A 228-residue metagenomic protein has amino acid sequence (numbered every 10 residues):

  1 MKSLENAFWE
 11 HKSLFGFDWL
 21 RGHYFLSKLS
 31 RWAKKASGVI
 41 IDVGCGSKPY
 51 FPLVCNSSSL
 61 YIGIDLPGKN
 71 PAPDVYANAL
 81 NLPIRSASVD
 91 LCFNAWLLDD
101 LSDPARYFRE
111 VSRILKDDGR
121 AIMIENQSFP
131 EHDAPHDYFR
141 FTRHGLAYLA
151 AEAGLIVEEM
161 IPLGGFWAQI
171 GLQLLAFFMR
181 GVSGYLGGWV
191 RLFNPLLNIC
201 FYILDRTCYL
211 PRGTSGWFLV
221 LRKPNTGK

Functional and structural regions predicted by a protein language model:
M1-I84, L91, F108, T214-W217 (+1 more regions): Conserved N-terminal segment of class I S-adenosyl-L-methionine
N81, D99, R113, P130: Glycine-/small-residue-rich active-site loops that bind phosphorylated ligands and cofactors
A87, S102-R106: Short N-terminal helix/helix-N-cap motif within the alpha/beta-hydrolase-1
A87-S88, D118: Short acidic capping loops at alpha-helix termini that bridge into adjacent secondary structure
N94-L97: A short beta-strand submotif of the Rossmann-like class I SAM-dependent methyltransferase core that lines
L101-S102, L115-D117: Helix-to-beta-strand junctions that scaffold the AdoMet/dcAdoMet cofactor pocket in Class I SAM-dependent enzymes
A105-R106, E110, R120-G227: S-adenosyl-L-methionine-dependent methyltransferase catalytic module, highlighting the catalytic core
